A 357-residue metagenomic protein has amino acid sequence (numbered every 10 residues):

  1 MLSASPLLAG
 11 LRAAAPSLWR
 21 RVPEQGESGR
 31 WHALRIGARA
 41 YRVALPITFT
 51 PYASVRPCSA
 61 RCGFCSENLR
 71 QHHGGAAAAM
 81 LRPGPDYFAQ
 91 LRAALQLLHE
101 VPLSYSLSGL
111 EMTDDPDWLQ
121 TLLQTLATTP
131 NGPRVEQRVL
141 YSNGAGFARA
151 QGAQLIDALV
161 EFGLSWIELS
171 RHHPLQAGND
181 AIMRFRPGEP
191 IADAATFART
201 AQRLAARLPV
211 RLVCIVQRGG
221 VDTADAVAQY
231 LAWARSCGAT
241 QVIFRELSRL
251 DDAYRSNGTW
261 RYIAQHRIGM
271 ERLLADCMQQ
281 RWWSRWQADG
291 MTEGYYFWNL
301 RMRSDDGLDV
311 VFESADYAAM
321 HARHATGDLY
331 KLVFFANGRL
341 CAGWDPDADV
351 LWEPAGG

Functional and structural regions predicted by a protein language model:
M1-V43, H321-G357: Radical SAM enzyme core and accessory elements
S17-Q90, E100-V101: Canonical Radical SAM [4Fe-4S] cluster-binding loop centered on the CxxxCxxC motif and its immediate flanking residues
T48, N68-D86, L98-P116, T129-Q151 (+3 more regions): Core AdoMet radical
A78, A177-A194, Q202-H321: Radical SAM enzyme [4Fe-4S]-AdoMet core and its adjacent flexible, acidic and glycine-rich loops/tails across
Y87-A94, A148-A158, D222-A232: Short, acidic/polar
L95-H99, P130, L155-G163, R199-R207 (+1 more regions): Acidic (Asp/Glu)-rich catalytic clusters
D115-L122, D252: Active-site-adjacent beta->alpha loops and helix N-cap segments on the catalytic face of soluble alpha/beta enzymes
L119-A150, D193-A224, H266-C277, R301 (+5 more regions): Mobile, glycine- and charge-enriched loop segments and immediately flanking short secondary-structure elements within
